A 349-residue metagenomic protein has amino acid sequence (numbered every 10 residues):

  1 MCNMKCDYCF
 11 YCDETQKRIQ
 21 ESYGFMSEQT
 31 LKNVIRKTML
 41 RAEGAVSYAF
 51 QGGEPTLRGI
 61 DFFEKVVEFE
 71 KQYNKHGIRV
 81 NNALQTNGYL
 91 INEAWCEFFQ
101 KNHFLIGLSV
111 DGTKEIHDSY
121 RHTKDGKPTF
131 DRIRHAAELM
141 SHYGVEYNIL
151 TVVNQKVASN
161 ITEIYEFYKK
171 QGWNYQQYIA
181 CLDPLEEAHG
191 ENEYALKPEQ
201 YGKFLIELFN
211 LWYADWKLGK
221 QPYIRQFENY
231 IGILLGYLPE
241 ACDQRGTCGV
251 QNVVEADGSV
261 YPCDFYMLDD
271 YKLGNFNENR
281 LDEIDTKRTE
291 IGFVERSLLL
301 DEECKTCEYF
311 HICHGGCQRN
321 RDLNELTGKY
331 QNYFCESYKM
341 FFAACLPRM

Functional and structural regions predicted by a protein language model:
M1-M26: Canonical Radical SAM [4Fe-4S] cluster-binding loop centered on the CxxxCxxC motif and its immediate flanking residues
C2, C6-C9, C242, C248 (+5 more regions): Short cysteine clusters
L31-A49, R58-C181: Radical SAM/AdoMet-radical enzyme domain recognition
G53: Active-site neighborhood of divalent metal-dependent phosphoester/pyrophosphate hydrolases
S119, T123-D131, E138, H142-T247 (+2 more regions): Radical SAM enzyme [4Fe-4S]-AdoMet core and its adjacent flexible, acidic and glycine-rich loops/tails across
A256: Short, ordered coil/turn segments that flank beta-strands lining enzyme active or ligand-binding pockets
M267-M349: Flexible mid-to-C-terminal extensions adjoining Fe-S/redox cofactors in radical SAM and related proteins
